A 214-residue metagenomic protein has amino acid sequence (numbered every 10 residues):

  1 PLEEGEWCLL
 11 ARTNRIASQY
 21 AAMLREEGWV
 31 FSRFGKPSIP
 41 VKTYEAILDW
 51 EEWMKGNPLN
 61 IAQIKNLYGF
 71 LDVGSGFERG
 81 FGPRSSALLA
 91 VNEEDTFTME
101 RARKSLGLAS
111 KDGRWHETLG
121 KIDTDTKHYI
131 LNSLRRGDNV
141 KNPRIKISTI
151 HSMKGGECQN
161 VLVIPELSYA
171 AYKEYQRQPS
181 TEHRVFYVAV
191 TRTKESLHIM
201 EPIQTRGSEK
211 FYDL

Functional and structural regions predicted by a protein language model:
P1-L214: The feature marks helicase ATPase cores and/or their adjacent C-terminal helical subdomains in SF1/SF2/AAA+ helicases
